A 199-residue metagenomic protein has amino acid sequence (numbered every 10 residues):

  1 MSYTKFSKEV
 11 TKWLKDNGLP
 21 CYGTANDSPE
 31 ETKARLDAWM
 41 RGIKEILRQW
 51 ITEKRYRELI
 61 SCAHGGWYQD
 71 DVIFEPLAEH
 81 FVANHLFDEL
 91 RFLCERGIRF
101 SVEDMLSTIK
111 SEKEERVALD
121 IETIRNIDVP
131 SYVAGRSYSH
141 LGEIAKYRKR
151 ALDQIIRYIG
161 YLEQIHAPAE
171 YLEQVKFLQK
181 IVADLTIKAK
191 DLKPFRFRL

Functional and structural regions predicted by a protein language model:
M1-W67, R198: N-terminal alpha-helical interaction modules that lie
T32-M40, W67-E75, S101, A134-R136: Generic helix N-cap/helix-start motif at coil->alpha-helix transitions
I43, F74, C94, D120 (+3 more regions): TPR repeat positional signature
L47, A78-E79, I98, E114-V117 (+4 more regions): Conserved small-residue packing positions in alpha-helical repeats and bundles
W50, K54, S101-D104, L162 (+3 more regions): Alpha-helical junction/boundary sensor with strong preference for TPR arrays
